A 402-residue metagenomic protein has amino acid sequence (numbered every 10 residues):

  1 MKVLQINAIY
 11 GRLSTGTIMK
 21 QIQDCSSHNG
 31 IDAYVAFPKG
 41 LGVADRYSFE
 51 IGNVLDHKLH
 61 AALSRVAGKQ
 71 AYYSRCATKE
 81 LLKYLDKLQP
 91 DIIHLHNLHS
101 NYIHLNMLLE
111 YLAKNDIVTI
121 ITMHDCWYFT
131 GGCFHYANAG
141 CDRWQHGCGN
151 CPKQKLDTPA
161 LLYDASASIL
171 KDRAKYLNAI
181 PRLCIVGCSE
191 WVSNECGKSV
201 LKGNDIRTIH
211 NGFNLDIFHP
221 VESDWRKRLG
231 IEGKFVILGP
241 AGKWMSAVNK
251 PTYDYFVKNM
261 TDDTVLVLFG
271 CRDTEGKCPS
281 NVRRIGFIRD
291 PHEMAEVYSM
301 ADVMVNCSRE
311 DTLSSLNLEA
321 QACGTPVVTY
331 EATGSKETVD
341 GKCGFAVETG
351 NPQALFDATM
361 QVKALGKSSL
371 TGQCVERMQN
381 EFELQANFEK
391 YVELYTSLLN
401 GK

Functional and structural regions predicted by a protein language model:
T130-A137, A160-D205, F213, I217 (+1 more regions): A short, active-site helix/loop in glycosyltransferases that binds the activated sugar's phosphate group
K198, I217, D224-D273: Conserved catalytic-core segment of nucleotide-activated headgroup transferases in glycan assembly
G270-H292: Nucleotide-activated donor-binding/catalytic signature segment of Leloir-type glycosyltransferases, i.e., the conserved
E296-A301: Short alpha-helical donor nucleotide-sugar binding micro-motif in glycosyltransferases
R309: Aromatic "clamp/platform" in nucleotide-sugar-dependent glycosyltransferases that forms part of the donor/acceptor
P326-T329: Short hydrophobic beta-strand element within catalytic cores of glycosyltransferases and related nucleotide-activated
G341, F345-P352, M360-K367: Conserved acidic donor-binding segment of nucleotide-sugar-dependent glycosyltransferases
S368-E381, N387-E393, S397: A short, well-ordered alpha-helix in the C-terminal region of glycosyltransferases
